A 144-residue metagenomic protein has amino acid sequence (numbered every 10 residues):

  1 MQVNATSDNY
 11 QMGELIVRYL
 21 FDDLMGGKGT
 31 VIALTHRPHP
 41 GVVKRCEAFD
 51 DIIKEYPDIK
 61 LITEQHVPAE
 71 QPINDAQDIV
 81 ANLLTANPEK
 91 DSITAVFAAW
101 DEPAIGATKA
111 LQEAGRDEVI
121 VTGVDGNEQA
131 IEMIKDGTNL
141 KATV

Functional and structural regions predicted by a protein language model:
M1-V144: A residue-level marker of the well-folded mature domains of exported/periplasmic proteins
